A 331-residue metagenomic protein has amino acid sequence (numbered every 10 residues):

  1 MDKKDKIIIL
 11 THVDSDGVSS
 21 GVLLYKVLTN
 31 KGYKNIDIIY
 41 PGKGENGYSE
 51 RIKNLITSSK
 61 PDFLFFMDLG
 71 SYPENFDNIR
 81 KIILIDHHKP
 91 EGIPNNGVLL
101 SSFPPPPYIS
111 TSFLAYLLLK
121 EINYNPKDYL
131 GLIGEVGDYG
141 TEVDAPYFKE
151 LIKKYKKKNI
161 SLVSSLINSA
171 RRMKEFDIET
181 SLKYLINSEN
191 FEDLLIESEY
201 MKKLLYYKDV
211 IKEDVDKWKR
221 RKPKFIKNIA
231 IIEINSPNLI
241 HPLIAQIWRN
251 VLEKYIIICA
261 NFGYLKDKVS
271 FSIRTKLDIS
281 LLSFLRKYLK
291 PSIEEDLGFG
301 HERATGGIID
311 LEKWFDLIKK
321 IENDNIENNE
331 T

Functional and structural regions predicted by a protein language model:
M1-S165, K212-V215, I226-E233, N238-T331: Replace "Mg2+/Mn2+-dependent" with "divalent metal-dependent
L162-S188: A conserved active-site cap/scaffold subdomain adjacent to cofactor or substrate pockets
Y184-A230: Oxyanion-binding "anion nests"
